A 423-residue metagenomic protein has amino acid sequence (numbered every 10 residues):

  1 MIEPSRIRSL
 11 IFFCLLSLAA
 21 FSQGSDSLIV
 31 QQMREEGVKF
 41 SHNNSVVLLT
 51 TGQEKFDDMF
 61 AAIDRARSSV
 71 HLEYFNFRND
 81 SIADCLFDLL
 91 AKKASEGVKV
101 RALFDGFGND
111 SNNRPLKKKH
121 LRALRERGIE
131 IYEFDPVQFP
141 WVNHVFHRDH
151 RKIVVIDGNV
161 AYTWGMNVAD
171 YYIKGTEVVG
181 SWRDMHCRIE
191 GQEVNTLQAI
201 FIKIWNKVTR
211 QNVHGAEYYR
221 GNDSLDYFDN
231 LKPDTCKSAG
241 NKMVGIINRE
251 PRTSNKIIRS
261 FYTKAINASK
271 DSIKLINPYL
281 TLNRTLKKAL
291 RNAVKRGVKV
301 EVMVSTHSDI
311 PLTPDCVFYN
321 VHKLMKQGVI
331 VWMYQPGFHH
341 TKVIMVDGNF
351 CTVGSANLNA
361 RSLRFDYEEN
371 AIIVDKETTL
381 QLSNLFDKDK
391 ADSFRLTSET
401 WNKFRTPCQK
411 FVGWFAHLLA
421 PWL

Functional and structural regions predicted by a protein language model:
M1-I2, Q198: Intrinsically disordered, low-complexity regions enriched in Ser/Pro/Gly/Gln/His and often acidic
I2-L18: Sec-dependent N-terminal signal peptides
A20-L423: Charged, low-complexity intrinsically disordered terminal segments
